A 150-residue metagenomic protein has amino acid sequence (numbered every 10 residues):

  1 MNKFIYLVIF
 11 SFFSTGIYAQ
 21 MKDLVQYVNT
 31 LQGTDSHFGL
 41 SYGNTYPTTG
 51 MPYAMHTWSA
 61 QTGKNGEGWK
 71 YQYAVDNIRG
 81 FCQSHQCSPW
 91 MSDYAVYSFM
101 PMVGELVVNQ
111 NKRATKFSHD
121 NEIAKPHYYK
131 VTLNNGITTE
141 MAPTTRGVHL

Functional and structural regions predicted by a protein language model:
F4-F13: Sec-dependent N-terminal signal peptides
T15-A19: Sec/Tat signal peptide C-region and signal peptidase I cleavage site
Q20-L150: Accessory carbohydrate-recognition regions in carbohydrate-active enzymes
